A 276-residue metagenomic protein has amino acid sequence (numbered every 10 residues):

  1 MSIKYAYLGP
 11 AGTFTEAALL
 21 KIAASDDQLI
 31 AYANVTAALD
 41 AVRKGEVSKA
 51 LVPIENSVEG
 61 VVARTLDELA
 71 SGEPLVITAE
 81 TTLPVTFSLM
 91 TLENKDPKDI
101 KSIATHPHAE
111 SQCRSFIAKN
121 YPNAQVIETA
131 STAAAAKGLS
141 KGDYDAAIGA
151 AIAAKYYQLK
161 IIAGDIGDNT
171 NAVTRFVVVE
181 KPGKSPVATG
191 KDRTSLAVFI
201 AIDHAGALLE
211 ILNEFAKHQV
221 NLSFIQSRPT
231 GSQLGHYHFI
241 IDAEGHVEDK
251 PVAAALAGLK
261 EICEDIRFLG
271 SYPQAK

Functional and structural regions predicted by a protein language model:
M1-K276: Domain-level signature for soluble enzymes in the chorismate/prephenate branch of the shikimate pathway
